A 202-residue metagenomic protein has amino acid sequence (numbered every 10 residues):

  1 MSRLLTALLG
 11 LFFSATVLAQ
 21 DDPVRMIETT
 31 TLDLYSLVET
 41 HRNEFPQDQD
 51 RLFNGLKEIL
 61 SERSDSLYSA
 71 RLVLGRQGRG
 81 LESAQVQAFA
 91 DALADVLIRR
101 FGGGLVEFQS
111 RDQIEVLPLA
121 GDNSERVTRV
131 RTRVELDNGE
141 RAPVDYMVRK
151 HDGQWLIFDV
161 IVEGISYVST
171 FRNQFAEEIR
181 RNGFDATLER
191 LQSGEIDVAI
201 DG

Functional and structural regions predicted by a protein language model:
M1-G10: Sec-dependent signal peptide recognition, specifically the positively charged N-region followed immediately by
S14-T16: N-terminal signal peptide c-region/cleavage motif recognized by signal peptidases
D21-F101: Early exported N-terminus immediately downstream of N-terminal targeting peptides
R25, S36, T40-Q47, R51 (+7 more regions): Surface-exposed, polar/charged faces of alpha-helical domains in mature secreted/periplasmic/lumenal proteins
E39, G102-V106, V160: Charged/polar positions within long, soluble alpha-helices
D91, R99-A142, G194-G202: Surface-exposed, charged secondary-structure patches
R141-S169: Short beta-strand edge/turn micro-motifs at domain boundaries
D159-G202: Low-complexity, intrinsically disordered terminal/linker segments enriched in charged and Gly/Pro repeats
